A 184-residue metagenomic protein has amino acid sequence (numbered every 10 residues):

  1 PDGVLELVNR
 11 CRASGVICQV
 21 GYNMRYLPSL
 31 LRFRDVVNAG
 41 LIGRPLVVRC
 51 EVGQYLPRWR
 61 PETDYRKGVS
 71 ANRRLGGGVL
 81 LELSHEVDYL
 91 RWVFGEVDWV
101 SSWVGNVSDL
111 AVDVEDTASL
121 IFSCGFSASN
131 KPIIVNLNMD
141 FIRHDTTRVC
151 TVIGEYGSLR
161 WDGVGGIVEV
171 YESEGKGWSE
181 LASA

Functional and structural regions predicted by a protein language model:
P1-R25, G40: Beta-strand-loop-alpha-helix segment that lines the small-molecule cofactor/substrate pocket of alpha/beta enzymes
V4, L30-R32, P57-D64, V112-E115 (+3 more regions): Short aromatic-enriched loop/helix-cap "lid" or pocket-rim segments at secondary-structure transitions that line
A13-S14, R44, E96, E155: Structured helix-beta-strand junction loops
S14-I17, R44-L46, K131-V135: Short, well-ordered coil/turn segments that N-cap beta-strands
I17-Q19, R49, S70, S101 (+2 more regions): Structural detector of well-ordered beta-strand residues that form the stable sheet scaffold of enzyme domains
M24-A111: Predominantly a Rossmann-like dinucleotide-binding segment in NAD(P)-dependent oxidoreductases
L81, V87-I167: Contiguous beta-strand/loop segments that form the cofactor/metal-binding neighborhood of enzyme cores
G177-A184: C-terminal helical cap and adjacent loop that interface with cofactors, partners, or active-site loops
